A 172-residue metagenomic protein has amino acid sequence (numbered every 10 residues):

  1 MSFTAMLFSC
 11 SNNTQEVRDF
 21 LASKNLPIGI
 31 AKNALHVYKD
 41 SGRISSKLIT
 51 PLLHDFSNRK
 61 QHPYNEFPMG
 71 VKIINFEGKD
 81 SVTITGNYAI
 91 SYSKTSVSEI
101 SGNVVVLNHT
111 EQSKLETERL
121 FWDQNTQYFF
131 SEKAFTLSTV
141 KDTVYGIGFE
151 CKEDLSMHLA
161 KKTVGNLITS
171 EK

Functional and structural regions predicted by a protein language model:
M1-K172: Mature-chain termini and adjacent capping regions
